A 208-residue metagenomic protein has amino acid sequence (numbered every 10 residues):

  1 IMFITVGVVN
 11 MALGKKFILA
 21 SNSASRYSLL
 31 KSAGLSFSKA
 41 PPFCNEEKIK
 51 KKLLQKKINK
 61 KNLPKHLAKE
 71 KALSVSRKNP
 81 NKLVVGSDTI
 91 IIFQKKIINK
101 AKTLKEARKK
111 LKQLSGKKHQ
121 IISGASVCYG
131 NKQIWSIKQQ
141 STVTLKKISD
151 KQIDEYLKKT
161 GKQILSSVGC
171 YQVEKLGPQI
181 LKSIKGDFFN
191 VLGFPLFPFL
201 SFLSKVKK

Functional and structural regions predicted by a protein language model:
V6-L83, K96, K151, E155 (+2 more regions): N-terminal polybasic phosphate/anion-binding patch
A12-L35, A107, K117, Q140-K208: GST superfamily/GST-like fold recognition
G86: Generic enzyme active-site microenvironment
T89-H119, L145-K147: Active-site-adjacent loop/tail segments of enzyme domains
I92, C128, S183: Short beta-strand-to-turn element immediately C-terminal to the catalytic PLP-Schiff-base lysine in fold type I
G124-A125, K132: Anionic-ligand binding region
K132-Q140: Acidic low-complexity segments
